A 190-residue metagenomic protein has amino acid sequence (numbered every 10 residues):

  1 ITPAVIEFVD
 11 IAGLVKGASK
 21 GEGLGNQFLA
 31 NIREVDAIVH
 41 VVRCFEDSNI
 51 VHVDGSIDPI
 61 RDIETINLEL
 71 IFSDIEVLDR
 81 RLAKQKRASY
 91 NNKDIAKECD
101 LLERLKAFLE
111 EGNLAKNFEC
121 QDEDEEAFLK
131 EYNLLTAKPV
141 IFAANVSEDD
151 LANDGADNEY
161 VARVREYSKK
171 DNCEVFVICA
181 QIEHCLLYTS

Functional and structural regions predicted by a protein language model:
T2-A37, F45-I57, E64, E123-K130: Switch II of P-loop NTPase G domains
V5-G23, N31, E64-I71, I75-F108: Conserved ASCE/P-loop NTPase catalytic core
D10, F28, V39, L78 (+2 more regions): Residue-level signature of catalytic and energy-coupling elements of molecular machines, predominantly ATP/GTP-dependent
G13-V15, R43-N49, S56-I57, I71 (+2 more regions): Conserved nucleotide-binding/hydrolysis micro-motifs of P-loop NTPases
A37-H40, F45-S73, V77-R80, A137 (+2 more regions): Switch/coupling subdomain of P-loop NTPase systems
I75-E76, L82-V177, Q181-E183: Non-catalytic, charge-rich alpha-helical accessory subdomains
Y188-T189: Conserved small/polar residues in nucleotide/adenosyl-binding loops
